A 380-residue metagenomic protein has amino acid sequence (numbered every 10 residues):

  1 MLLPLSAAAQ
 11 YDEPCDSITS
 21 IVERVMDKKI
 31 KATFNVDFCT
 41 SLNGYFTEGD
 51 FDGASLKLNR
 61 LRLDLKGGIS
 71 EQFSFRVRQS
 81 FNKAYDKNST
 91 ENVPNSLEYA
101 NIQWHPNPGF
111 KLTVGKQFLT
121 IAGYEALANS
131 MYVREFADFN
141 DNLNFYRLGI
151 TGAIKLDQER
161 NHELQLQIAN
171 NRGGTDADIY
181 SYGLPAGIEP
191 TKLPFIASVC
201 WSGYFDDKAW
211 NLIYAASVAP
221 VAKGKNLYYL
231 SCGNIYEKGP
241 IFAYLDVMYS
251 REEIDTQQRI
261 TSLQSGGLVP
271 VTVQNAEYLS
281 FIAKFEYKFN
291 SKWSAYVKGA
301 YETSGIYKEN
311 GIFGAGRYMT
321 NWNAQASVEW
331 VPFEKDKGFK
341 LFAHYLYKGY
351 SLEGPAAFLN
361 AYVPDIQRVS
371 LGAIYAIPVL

Functional and structural regions predicted by a protein language model:
M1-I18, P378-L380: Cleavable N-terminal export/targeting peptides
D12, T47-F51, S89-T90, A209-L380: Outer-membrane beta-barrel pore domains
S20-V22, R62-D64, A100-Q103, T151-A153 (+5 more regions): Outer-membrane beta-barrel architecture
I21-G44, D50-G174, S202-D206: Outer membrane beta-barrel
N59, S96, P108, Y146 (+5 more regions): Exposed loop/turn and edge beta-strand positions of beta-sandwich/beta-sheet ligand-binding modules
L61-R62, F136-D141, A177-D178, P190-P194 (+3 more regions): Glycine-rich loops and low-complexity Gly/Arg-rich segments that provide flexible linkers or classic glycine-based
E125-A128, D178-I179, Q257: Short aromatic-enriched loop/helix-cap "lid" or pocket-rim segments at secondary-structure transitions that line
Q167, N171-Y228: Loop-centered beta-sheet repeat module
